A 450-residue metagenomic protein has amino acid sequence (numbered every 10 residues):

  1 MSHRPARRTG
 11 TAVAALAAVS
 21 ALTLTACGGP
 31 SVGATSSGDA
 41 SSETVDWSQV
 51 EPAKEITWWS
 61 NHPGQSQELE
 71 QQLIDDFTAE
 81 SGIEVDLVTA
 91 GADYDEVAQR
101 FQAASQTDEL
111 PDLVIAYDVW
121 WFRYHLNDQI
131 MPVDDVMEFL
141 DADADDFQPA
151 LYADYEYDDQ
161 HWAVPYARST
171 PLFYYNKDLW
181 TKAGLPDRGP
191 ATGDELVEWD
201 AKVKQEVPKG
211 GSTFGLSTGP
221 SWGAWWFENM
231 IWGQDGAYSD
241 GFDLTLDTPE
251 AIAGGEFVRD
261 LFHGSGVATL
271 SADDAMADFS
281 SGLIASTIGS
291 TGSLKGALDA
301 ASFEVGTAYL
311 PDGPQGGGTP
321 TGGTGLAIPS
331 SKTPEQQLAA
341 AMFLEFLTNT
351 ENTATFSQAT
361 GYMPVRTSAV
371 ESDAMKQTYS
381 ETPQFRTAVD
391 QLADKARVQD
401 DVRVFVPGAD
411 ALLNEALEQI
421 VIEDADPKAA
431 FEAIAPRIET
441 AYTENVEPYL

Functional and structural regions predicted by a protein language model:
M1-I56, A79, E439-L450: Short, low-complexity disordered leader/linker segments with a strong preference for bacterial N-terminal type II
E43-V45, P52-P63, I83-T89, D112-L113 (+3 more regions): Short, well-ordered beta-strand elements
E43-V50, D118-T170, G223-W226, G306-A308 (+2 more regions): Hinge/lid segment of periplasmic solute-binding proteins
D46-V50, D134-F147, G189, P208-T218 (+4 more regions): Short, solvent-exposed loop/beta-turn-alpha elements that line the ligand-binding surface or hinge of extracytoplasmic
D76-F147, K182-G184, A285-S286, G296 (+3 more regions): Extracytoplasmic "Venus flytrap"/periplasmic binding protein-like
A150, A308, Q358-L412, Q419 (+1 more regions): Long, aromatic- and glycine/proline-rich binding clefts that accommodate carbohydrate-like moieties
A183, I252, E256, D260 (+2 more regions): Extracytoplasmic/periplasmic substrate-recognition and gating elements
W199-K204, G241-T269: Glycine-centered hinge/linker elements that transmit conformational signals in sensory and ligand-binding systems
